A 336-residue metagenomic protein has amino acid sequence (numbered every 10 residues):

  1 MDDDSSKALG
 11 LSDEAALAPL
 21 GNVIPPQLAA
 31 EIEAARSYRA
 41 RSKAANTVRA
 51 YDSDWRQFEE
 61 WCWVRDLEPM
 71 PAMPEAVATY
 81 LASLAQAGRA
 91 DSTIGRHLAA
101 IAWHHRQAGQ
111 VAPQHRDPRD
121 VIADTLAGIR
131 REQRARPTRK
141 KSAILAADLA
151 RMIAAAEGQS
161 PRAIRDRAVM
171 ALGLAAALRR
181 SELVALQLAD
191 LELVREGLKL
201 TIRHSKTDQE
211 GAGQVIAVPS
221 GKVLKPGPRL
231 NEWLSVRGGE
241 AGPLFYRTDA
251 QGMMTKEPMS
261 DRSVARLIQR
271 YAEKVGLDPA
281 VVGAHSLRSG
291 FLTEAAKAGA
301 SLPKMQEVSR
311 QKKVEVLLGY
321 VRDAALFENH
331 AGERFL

Functional and structural regions predicted by a protein language model:
M1-L336: Extended, non-catalytic subsegments within catalytic or DNA/protein-binding/adaptor domains
